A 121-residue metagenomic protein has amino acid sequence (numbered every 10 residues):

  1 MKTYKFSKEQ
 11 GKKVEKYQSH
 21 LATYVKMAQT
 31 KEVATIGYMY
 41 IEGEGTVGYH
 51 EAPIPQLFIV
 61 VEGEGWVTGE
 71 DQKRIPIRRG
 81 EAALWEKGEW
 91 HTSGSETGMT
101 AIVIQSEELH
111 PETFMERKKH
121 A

Functional and structural regions predicted by a protein language model:
M1-A34, R117-A121: A short, N-terminal "cap"/entry segment at the start of jelly-roll beta-barrel domains of the cupin/DSBH fold
T35-A52: Conserved short histidine dyad/triad with adjacent acidic residue
G37, V60-V61, T68, G94 (+1 more regions): Beta-strand residues in well-ordered beta-sheet regions across diverse protein folds
G45-G48, G63-T68, A82-A83: Short beta-strand segments in beta-sandwich/barrel cores
P53-G65: Glycine- and acidic-residue-biased ligand/ion/polar-headgroup-sensing regions
D71-K87: Short acidic-glycine-tyrosine-enriched beta hairpin
R79, K87-P111: Ligand-binding loop in jelly-roll beta-barrel domains
